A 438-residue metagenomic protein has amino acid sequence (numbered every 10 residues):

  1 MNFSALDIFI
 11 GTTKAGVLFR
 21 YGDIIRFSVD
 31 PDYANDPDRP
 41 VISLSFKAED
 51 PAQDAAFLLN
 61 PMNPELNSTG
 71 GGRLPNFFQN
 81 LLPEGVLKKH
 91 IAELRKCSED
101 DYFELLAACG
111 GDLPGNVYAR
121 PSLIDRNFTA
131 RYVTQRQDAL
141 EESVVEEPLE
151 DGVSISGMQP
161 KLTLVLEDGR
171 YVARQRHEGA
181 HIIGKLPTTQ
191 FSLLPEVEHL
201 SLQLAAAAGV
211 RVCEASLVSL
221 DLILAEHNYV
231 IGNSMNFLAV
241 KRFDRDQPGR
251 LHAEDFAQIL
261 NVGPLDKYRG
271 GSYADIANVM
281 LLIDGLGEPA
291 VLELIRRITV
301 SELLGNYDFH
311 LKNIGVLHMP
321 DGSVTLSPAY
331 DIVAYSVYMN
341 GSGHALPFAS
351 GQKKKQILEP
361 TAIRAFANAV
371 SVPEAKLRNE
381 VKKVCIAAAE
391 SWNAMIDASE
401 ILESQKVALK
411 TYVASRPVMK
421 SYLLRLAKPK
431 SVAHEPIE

Functional and structural regions predicted by a protein language model:
M1-L311, G315-E438: Phosphate/dinucleotide-binding and metal-coordinating scaffold of catalytic cores in nucleotide-dependent enzymes
